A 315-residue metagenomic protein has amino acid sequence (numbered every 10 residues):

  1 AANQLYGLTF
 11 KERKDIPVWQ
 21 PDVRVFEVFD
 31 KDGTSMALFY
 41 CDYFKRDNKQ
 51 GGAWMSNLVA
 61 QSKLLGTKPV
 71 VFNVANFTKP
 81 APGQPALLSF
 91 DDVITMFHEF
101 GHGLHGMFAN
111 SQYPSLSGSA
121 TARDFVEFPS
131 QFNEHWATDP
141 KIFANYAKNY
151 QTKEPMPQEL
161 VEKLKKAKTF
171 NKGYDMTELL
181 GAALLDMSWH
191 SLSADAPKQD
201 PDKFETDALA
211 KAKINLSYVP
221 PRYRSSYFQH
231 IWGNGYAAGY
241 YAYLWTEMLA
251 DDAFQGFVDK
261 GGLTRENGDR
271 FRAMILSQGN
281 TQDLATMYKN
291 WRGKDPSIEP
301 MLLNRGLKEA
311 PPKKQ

Functional and structural regions predicted by a protein language model:
A1-Q315: Cation-handling catalytic/transport regions enriched in His/Asp/Glu
